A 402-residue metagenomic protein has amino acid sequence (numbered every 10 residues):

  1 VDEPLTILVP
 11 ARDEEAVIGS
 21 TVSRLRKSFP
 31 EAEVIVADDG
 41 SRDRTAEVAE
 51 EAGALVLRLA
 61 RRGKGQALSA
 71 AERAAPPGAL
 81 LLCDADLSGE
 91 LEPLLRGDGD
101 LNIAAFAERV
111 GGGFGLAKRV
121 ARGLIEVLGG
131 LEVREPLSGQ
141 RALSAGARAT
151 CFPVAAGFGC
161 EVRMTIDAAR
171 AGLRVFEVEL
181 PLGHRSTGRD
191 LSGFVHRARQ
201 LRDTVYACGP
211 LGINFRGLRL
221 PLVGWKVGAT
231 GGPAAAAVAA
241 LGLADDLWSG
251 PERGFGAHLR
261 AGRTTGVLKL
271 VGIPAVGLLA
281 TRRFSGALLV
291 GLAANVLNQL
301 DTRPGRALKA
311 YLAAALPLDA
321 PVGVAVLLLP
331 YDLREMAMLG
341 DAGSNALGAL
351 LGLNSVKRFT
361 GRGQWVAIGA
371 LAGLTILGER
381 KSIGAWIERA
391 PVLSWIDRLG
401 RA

Functional and structural regions predicted by a protein language model:
V9, E31-G40: Short beta-strand/loop segment that forms part of the nucleotide-sugar
D13-K27: Short, well-formed alpha-helical segments that are part of the catalytic scaffolds of diverse glycosyltransferases
A16-S20, D43-A52: Acidic helix N-cap motif at the loop->helix transition within catalytic regions of sugar-transfer enzymes
E33-I35, A46-A74: Conserved donor nucleotide-binding strand/loop of the catalytic core
D38-A46, L87: A conserved acidic beta->alpha catalytic loop
A60-R73, E90-F158, R185-L191, V195: Acceptor/aglycone-binding surface of glycosyltransferases and processive sugar-polymer synthases
P153-F215: Hydrophobic helical membrane-anchoring modules
I213-A385: "…together with the soluble PPM/PP2C metallo-phosphatase catalytic core" -> "…together with the soluble PPM/PP2C
